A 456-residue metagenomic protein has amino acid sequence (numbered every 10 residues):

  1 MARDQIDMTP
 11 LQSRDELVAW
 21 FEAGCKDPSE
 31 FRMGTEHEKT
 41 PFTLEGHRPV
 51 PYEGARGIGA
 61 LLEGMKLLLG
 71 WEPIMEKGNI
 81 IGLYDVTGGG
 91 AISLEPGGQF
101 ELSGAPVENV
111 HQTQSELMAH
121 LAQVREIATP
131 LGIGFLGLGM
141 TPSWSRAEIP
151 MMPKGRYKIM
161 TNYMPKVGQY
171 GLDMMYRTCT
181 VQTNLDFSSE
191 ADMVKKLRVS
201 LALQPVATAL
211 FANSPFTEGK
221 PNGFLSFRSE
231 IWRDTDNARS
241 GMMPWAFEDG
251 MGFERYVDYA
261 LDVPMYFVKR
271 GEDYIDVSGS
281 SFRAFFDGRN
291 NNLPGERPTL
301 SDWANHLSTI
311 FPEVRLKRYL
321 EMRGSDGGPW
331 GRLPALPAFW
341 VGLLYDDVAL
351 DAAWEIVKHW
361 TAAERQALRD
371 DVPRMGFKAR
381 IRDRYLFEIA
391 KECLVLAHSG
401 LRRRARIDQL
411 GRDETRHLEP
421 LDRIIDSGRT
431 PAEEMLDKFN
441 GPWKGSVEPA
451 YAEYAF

Functional and structural regions predicted by a protein language model:
M1-Q169, R177, A212, R332 (+7 more regions): Terminal catalytic/cofactor-binding subdomain
D27, N109-Q112, E116, N184-S188 (+4 more regions): Conserved aromatic-histidine-acidic binding/catalytic patches
T40, E101, Q182-D186, E321-R323: Structured core elements
F42-L44, A105, D186-S188, S325 (+1 more regions): Solvent-exposed residues in well-ordered beta-strands and their adjoining turns, especially edge/terminal strands
T129-P130, G134-R315: Loop-rich catalytic cores of soluble enzymes, especially ATP-dependent carboxylate-amine ligases and other
W245-K269, R384-D413: An exposure/low-complexity boundary signal
S280-E364: Long, well-ordered mid-to-C-terminal structural blocks that present hydrophobic/aromatic surfaces
